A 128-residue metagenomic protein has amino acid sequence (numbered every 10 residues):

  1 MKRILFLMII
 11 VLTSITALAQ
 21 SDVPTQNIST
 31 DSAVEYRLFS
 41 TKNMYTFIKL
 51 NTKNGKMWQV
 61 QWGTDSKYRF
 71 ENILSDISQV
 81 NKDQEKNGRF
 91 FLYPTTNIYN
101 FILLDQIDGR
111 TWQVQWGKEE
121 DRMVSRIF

Functional and structural regions predicted by a protein language model:
I4-T13: Sec-dependent N-terminal signal peptides
I15-A19: Sec/Tat signal peptide C-region and signal peptidase I cleavage site
S21-K42: Short N-terminal segments immediately surrounding and downstream of signal-peptide cleavage
D22-T25, W62-N87: A low-complexity, Ser/Thr/Gly/Pro-enriched, surface-exposed linker/loop concept that marks segments flanking
S40-T46, Y93-N100: Short, repeating "repeat-unit edge" segments in beta-repeat architectures
T46-T52, N100-Q106: Short beta-strand motif characteristic of blades in beta-propeller domains
L103-K118: Short, exposed beta-strand-loop hairpins at the edges of beta-sheets in extracellular/periplasmic proteins
G117-F128: Short, low-complexity, Pro/Ser/Thr/Gly-rich segments in the mature regions of secreted, periplasmic
